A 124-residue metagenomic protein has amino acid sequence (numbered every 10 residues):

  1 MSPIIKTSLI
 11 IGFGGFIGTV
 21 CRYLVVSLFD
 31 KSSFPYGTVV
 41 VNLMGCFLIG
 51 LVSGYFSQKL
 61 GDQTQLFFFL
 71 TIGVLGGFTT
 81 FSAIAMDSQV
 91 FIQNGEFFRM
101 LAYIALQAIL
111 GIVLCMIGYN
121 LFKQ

Functional and structural regions predicted by a protein language model:
M1-Q124: Membrane-interface helix-loop junctions in multi-pass transporters/channels
